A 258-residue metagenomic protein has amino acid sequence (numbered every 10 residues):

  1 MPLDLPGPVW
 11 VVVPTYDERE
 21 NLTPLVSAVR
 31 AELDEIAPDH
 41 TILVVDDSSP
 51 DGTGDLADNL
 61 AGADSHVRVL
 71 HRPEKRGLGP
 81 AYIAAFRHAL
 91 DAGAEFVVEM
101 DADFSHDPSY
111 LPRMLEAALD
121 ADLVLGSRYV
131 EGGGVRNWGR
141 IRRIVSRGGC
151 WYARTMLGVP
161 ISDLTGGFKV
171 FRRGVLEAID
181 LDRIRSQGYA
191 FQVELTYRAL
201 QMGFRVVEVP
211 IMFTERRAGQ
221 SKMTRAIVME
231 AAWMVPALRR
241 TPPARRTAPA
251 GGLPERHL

Functional and structural regions predicted by a protein language model:
M1-A31: N-proximal low-complexity "stem/linker" segments adjacent to membrane-targeting elements
M1-G7, G158-V159, L181-L258: Hydrophobic helical membrane-anchoring modules
E20-P24, D51-L60: Acidic helix N-cap motif at the loop->helix transition within catalytic regions of sugar-transfer enzymes
L22, V29, A85, D103 (+4 more regions): Residue-level signature of catalytic and energy-coupling elements of molecular machines, predominantly ATP/GTP-dependent
P38-S49, L70: Short beta-strand/loop segment that forms part of the nucleotide-sugar
D46-D55, F104: A conserved acidic beta->alpha catalytic loop
R68-D91, F96, P108-Y189, R216-A231 (+1 more regions): Acceptor/aglycone-binding surface of glycosyltransferases and processive sugar-polymer synthases
